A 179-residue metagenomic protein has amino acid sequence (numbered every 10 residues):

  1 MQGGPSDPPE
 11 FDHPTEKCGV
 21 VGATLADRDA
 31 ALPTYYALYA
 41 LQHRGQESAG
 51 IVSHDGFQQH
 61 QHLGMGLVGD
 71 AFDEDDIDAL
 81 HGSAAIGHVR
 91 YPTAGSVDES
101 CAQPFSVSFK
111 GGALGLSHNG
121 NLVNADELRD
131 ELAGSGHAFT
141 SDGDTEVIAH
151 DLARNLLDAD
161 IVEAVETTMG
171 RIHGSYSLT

Functional and structural regions predicted by a protein language model:
M1-T179: Conserved short alpha-helical segments that host acidic/polar catalytic motifs at enzyme active sites
